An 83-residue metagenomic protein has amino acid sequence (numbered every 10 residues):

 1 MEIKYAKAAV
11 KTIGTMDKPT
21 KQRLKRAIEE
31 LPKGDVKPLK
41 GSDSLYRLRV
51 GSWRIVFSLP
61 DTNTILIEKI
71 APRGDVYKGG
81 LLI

Functional and structural regions predicted by a protein language model:
M1-T20: Arg/Lys-rich, positively charged N-terminal/basic patches that mediate binding to nucleic acids
E2, V50, S58-I83: Enriched for short, Lys/Arg-rich terminal
A6-A8, S42, I70-R73: Generic beta-structure capping elements
T15, E30, I70: Conserved catalytic core of Hanks-type protein kinase domains
Q22-L48, G79: A short, surface-exposed loop/turn module that caps and links secondary-structure elements
